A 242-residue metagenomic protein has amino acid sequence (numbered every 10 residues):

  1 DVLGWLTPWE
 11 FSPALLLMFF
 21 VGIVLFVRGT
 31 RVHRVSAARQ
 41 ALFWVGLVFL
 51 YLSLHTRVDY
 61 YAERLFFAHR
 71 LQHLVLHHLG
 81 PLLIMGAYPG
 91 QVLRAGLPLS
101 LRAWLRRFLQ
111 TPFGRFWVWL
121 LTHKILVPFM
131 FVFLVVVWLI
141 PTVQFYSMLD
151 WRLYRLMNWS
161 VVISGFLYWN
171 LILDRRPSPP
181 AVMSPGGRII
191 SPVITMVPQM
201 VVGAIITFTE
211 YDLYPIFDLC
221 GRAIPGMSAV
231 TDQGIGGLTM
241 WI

Functional and structural regions predicted by a protein language model:
D1-I242: Alpha-helical membrane segments of multi-pass proteins
